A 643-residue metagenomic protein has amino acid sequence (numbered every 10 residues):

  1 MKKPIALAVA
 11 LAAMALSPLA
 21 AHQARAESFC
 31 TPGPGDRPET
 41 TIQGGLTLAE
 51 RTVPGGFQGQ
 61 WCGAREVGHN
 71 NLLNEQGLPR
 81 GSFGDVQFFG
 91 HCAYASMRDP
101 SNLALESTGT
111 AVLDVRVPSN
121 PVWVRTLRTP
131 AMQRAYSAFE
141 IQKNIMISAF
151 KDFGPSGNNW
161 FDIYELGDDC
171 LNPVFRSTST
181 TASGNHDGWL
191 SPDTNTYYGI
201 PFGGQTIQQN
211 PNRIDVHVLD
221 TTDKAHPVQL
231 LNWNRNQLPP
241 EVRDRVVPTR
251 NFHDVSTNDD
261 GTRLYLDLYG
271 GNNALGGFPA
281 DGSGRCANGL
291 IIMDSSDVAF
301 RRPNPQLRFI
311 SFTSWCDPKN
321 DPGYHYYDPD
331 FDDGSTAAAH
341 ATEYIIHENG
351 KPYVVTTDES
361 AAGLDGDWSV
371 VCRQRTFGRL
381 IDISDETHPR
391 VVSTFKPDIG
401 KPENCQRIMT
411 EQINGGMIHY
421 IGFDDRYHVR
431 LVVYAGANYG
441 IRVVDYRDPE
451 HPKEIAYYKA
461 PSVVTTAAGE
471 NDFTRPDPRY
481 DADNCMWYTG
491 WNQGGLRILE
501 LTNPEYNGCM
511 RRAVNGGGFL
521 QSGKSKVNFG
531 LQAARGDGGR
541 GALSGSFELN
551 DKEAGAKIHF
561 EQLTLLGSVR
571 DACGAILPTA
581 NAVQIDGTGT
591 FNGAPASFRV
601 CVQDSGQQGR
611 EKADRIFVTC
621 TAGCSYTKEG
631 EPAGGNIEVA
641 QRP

Functional and structural regions predicted by a protein language model:
M1-V9: Bacterial N-terminal signal peptides that target proteins for export
M14-Q23: C-terminal segment of classical bacterial N-terminal signal peptides
A26-C509: Feature marking well-ordered beta-strand scaffolds used for ligand recognition
E66, A111, H217, R379 (+4 more regions): Hydrophobic residues positioned within well-ordered beta-strands of beta-sheet architectures
S107, N212-R213, K526-N528, A594-F598: Short, surface-exposed coil-to-beta transition loops
C509-E548, E553-A554, Y626-P643: N-terminal segment immediately downstream of the Sec signal-peptide cleavage site in secreted/extracellular proteins
L531-F598: Predominantly extracellular/secreted and cell-surface proteins with exposed, flexible low-complexity segments
N581, T588-P643: Beta-sheet ligand-binding and adhesion/scaffold domains
